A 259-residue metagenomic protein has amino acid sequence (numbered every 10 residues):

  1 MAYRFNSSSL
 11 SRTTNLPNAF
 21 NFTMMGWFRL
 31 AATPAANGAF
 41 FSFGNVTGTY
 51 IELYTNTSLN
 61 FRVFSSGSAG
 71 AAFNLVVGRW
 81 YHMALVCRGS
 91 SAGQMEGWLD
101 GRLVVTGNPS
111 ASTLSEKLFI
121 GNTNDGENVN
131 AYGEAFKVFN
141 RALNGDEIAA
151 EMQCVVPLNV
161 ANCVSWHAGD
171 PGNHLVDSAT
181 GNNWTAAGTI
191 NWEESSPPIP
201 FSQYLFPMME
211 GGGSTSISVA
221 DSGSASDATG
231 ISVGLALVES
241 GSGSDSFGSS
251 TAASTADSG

Functional and structural regions predicted by a protein language model:
M1-S7, M25-P34, Y50-S110, V138-F139 (+1 more regions): Extracellular glycan-interaction surfaces
M1-S8, A149-T215: Extracytoplasmic low-complexity segments
R4-F22, G44, G67-L75, N122-D125 (+1 more regions): Short surface loop/edge beta-strand patches of beta-sandwich-type extracellular domains that form ligand-contact sites
F22, R79-Y81, Y132, V219 (+1 more regions): Hydrophobic core residues within well-ordered beta-strands of beta-rich domains
F22-A32, G126-P157, C163-N173, D177-S178: Extracellular, beta-strand-rich glycan-interacting domains
M24-M25, A35-T47, G97-L99, G121 (+1 more regions): Aromatic-rich beta-strand patches that line glycan-recognition/binding surfaces of extracellular proteins
F64-S68, L114-E134, A150-E151: Extracellular glycan-interaction patches encoded by glycine-rich segments
I199-G259: Intrinsically disordered, compositionally biased repeat/linker segments
